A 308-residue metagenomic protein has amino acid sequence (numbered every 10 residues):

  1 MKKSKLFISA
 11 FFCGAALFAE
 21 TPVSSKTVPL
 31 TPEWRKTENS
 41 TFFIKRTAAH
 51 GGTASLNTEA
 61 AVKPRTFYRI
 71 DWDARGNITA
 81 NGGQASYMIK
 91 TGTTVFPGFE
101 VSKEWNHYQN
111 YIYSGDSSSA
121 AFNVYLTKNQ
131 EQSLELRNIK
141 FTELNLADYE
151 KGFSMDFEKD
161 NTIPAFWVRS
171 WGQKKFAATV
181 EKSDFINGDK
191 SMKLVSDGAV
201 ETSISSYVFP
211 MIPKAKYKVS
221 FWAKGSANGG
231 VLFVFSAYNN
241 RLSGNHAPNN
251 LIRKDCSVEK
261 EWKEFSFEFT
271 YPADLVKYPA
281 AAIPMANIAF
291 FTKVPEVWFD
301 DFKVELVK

Functional and structural regions predicted by a protein language model:
M1-I8: Bacterial N-terminal signal peptides that target proteins for export
A10-A19: Hydrophobic h-region of N-terminal signal peptides that target proteins for export in Gram-negative bacteria
E20-T47, G51-T53, K159-S191: Extracellular glycan-recognition surfaces and repeat-rich motifs
I44-P64, R69, Q84-G98, L194-P213 (+2 more regions): Secreted extracellular polysaccharide-interacting domains
A54-N81, Q109-Y113, I139, F153-N161 (+4 more regions): Extra-cytoplasmic beta-strand recognition segments
I78-G92, A120-N123, T202-S206, A227-N240 (+1 more regions): Beta-strand acidic-aromatic groove motif in beta-rich domains, primarily in extracellular
Q84-Y87, Y108-K140, F157, F233 (+1 more regions): Extracellular beta-strand ligand-recognition surfaces/modules
F99-N106, S114-G115, D255-K263: Short proline/glycine- and polar residue-rich coil/turn motifs
